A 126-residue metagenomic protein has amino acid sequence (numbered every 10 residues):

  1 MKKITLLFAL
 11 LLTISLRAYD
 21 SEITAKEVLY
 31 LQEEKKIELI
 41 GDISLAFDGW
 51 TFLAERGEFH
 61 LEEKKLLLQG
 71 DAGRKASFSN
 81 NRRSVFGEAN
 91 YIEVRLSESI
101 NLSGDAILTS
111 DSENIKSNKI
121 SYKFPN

Functional and structural regions predicted by a protein language model:
I4-I14: Sec-dependent N-terminal signal peptides
A18-N126: N-terminal amphipathic/hydrophobic interface segments
